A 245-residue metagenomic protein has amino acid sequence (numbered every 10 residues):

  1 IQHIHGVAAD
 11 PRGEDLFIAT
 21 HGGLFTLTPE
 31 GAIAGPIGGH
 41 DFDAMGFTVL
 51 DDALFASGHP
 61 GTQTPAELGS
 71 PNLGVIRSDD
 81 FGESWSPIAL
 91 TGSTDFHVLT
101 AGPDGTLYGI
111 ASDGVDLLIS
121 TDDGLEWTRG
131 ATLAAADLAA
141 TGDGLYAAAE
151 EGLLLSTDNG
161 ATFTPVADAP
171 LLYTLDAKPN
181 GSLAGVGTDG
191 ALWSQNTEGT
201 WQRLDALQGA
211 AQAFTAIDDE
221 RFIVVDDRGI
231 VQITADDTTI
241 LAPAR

Functional and structural regions predicted by a protein language model:
I1-F25, M45-G46: Beta-strand-rich domains and repeat architectures in extracellular enzymes and scaffolds, especially beta-propellers
A9-G13, V49-D52, A101-D104, A140-G142 (+2 more regions): Residue-level detector of Asp-centered blade-edge/turn motifs that repeat once per structural unit in beta-propeller
A19, S57-H59, I110-A111, A148 (+2 more regions): Residue-level marker for isolated small/hydroxyl-bearing positions within beta-strands of beta-sheet-rich domains
G22-I37, D41, N72-A89, L118-R129 (+4 more regions): Asp-box/BNR beta-propeller loop motif
P36-T64, P71-N72: Blade-loop segments of beta-propeller domains
G39-M45, T91-F96, T132-D137, D168-T174 (+2 more regions): Short coil/turn segments at the loop-to-beta-strand junctions that recur within blades of beta-propeller repeat folds
T64-N72, I110-G114, A147-A148: Short, solvent-exposed loop/turn segments at conserved positions within beta-propeller repeat blades
